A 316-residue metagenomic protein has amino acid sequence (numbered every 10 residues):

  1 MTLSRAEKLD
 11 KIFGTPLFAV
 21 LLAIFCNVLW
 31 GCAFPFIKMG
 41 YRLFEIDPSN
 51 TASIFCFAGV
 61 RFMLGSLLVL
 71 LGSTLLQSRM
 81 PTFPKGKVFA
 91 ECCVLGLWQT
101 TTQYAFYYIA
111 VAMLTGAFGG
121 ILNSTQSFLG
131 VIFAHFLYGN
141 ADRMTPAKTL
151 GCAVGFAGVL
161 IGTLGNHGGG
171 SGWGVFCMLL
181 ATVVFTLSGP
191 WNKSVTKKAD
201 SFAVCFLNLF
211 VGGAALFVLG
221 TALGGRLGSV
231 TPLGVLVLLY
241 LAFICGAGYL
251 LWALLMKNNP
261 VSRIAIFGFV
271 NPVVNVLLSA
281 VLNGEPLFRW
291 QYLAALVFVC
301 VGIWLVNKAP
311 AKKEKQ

Functional and structural regions predicted by a protein language model:
T2-C56, L97, H167-S194, V237 (+3 more regions): Glycine-/small-residue-enriched transmembrane alpha-helix faces in small-molecule transporters and effluxers
N27, F36-K38, S66-L70, G130-I132 (+4 more regions): Transmembrane alpha-helical segments that form core, pore/gating elements of small-molecule transporters/exporters
G31, M63-L67, F156, F210-A214 (+2 more regions): Small-residue-rich packing faces within the transmembrane alpha-helices of Major Facilitator Superfamily
G40, F57, A110, F136-G139 (+7 more regions): Hydrophobic/aromatic residues within transmembrane alpha-helices of multi-pass small-molecule transporters
L43-T101, L129-F133, V184-S188, C205-L223: Transmembrane alpha-helices of multi-pass small-molecule transport proteins
V60, T100, Y104, F118-S127 (+2 more regions): Helix-helix packing/entry segments at the starts of transmembrane helices
V69, F133, M144-L164, L216 (+3 more regions): Hydrophobic transmembrane alpha-helices of multi-pass small-molecule transport proteins
T74-G119, N123, V159-I161, L241-N259: Specific transmembrane alpha-helical segments of multi-pass solute transporters/efflux pumps, especially DMT/EamA
